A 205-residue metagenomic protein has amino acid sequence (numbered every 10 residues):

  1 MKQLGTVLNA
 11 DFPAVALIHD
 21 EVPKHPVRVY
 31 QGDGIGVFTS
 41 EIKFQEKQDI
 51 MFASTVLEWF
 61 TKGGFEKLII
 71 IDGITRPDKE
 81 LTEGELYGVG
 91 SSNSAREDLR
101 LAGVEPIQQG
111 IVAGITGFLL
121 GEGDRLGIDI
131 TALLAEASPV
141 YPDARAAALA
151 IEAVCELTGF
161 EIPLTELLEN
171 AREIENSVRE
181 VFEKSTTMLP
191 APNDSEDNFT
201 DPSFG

Functional and structural regions predicted by a protein language model:
M1-I42: N-terminal short beta-loop-beta anion/metal-coordinating cradle
R28-D33, T61, G123-L126: Solvent-exposed alpha-helices and their adjacent loops that cap or buttress functional pockets in soluble metabolic
F38-T39, I70-D72, L134-E136: Short beta-strand segments
I42-D49, P106: Surface-exposed cleft-lining segments at the edges of enzyme active sites
E46-R96: Internal, conserved structured core segments that host functional sites
L57-L68, R125-D129, L157-E161: Secondary-structure boundary elements
P77-L157: Catalytic cores of processing enzymes, dominated by hydrolases/peptidases, characterized by acidic/His-rich
D129-G205: Extended, histidine- and acidic-residue-enriched regions that form the cofactor-binding/catalytic faces
